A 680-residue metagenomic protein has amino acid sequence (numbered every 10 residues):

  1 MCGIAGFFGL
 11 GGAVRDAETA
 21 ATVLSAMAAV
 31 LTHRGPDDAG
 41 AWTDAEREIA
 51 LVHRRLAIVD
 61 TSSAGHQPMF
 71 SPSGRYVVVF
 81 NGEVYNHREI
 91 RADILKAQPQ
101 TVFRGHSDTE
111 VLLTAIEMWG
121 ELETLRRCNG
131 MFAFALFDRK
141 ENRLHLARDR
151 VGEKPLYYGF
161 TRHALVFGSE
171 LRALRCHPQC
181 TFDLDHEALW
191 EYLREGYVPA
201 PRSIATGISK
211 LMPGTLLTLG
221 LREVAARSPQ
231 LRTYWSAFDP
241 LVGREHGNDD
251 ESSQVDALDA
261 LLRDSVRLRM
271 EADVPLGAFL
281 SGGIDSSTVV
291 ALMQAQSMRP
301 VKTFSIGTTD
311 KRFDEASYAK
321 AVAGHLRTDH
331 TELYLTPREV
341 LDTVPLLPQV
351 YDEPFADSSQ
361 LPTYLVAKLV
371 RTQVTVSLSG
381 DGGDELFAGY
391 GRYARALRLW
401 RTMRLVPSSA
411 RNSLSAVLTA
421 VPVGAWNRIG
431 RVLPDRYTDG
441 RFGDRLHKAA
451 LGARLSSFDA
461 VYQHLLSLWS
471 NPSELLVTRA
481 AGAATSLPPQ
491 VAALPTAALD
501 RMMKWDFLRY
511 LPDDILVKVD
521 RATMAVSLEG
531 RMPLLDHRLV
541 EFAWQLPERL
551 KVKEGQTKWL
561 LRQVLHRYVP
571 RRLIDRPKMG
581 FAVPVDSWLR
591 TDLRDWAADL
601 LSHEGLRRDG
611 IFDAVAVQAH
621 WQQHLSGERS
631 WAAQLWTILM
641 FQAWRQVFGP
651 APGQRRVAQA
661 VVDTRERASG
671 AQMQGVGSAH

Functional and structural regions predicted by a protein language model:
M1-I4, A29, T101, C176-H177 (+9 more regions): Adenosyl-5′-phosphate
M1-Y351, T363, A367, H566-R567 (+6 more regions): Cysteine-centered catalytic environments shared across enzyme families
A41, P155-Y158, T288-A291, L386 (+5 more regions): Generic hydrophobic alpha-helical membrane-span motif
R150, L365-A425, Y510, L516-L539: Active-site adenylate/phosphate-handling loop in enzymes that bind or generate adenylated species
L276-D285, D310-K311, S358-L361, L386 (+2 more regions): Glycine-rich loop motifs involved in handling phospho/adenylate chemistry
P345-Q349, R371, Y393-R395, W588-R590: Short low-complexity, flexible loop/linker segments enriched in glycine and/or proline with clustered acidic
D352-D357: Short, flexible loop segments at the rims of nucleotide/cofactor-binding pockets, characterized by
R398-A449, A453, V676: Membrane-proximal basic amphipathic "stem/tether" segments
